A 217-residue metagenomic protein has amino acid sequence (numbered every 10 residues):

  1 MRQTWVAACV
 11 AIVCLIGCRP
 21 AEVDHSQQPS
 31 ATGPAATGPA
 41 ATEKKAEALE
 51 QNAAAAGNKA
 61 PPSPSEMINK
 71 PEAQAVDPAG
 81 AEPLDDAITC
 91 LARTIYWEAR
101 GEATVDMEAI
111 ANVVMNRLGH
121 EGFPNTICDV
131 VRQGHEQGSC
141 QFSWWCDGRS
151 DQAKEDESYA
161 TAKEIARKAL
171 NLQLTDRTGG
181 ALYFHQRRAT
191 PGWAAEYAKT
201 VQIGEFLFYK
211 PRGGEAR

Functional and structural regions predicted by a protein language model:
M1-V23: Sec-dependent N-terminal signal peptides
C9-V10, S26, Q51-N52, P124: Enrichment for repetitive, rod-forming helical segments
V13, G38-P39, T94: A general, composition-driven signal for non-globular sequence regions
E22, A54, K59, P64-R217: Bacterial extracytoplasmic/cell-wall-associated proteins, especially those involved in peptidoglycan
D24-K45: N-terminal propeptides/low-complexity segments immediately following signal peptides in secreted or periplasmic proteins
E43-A54: Long Lys/Arg-rich low-complexity intrinsically disordered regions in nucleic-acid-associated proteins
